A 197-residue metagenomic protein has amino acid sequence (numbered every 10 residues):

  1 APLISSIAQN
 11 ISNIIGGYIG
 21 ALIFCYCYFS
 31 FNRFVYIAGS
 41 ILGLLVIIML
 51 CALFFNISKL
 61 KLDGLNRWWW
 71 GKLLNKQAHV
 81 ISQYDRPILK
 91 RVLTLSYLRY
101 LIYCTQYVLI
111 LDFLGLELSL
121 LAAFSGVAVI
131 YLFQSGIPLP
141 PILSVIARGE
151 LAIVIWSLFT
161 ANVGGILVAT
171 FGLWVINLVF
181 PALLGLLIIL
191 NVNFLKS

Functional and structural regions predicted by a protein language model:
A1-I11, A161-G172: Membrane-interface alpha-helices at helix entry/exit sites of multi-pass transporters
I7-C27: Hydrophobic alpha-helical transmembrane segments of ABC transporter permease domains
Y26-I137, L167-S197: Predominantly cytoplasmic-facing regulatory/coupling regions of multi-pass membrane proteins
Q134-A152: Transmembrane helix boundary and interhelical junction motifs in multipass membrane proteins
G149-G165: Interfacial segments of multi-pass membrane proteins
